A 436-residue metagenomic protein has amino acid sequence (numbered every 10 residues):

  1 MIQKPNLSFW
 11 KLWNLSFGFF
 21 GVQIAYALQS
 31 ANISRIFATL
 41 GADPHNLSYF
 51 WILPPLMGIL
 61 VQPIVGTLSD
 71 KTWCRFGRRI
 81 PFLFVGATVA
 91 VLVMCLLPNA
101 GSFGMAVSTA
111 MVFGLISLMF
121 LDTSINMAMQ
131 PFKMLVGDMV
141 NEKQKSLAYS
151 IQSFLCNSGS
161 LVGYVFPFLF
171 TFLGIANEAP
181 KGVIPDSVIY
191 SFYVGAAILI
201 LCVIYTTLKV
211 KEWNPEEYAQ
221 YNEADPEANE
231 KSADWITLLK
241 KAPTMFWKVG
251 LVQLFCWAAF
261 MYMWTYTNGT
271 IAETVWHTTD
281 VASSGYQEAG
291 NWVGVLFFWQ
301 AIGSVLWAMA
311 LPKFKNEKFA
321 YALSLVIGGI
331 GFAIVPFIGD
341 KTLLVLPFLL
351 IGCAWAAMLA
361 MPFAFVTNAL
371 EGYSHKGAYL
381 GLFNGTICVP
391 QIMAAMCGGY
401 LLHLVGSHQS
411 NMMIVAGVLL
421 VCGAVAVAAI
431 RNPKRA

Functional and structural regions predicted by a protein language model:
M1-F9, G101, M105-S117, M127-A128 (+3 more regions): Intracellular loop-helix junctions on the cytosolic face of multi-pass helical membrane proteins
I2-M57, K248, V252, C256-D280: Helix-loop boundary and gating motifs at the non-cytosolic
D43-L53, D186, H277-A301, N411: Loop-to-transmembrane helix entry
P44-H45, E142-F154, Y373-F383: Loop-to-transmembrane helix entry/capping segments in MFS-fold secondary transporters and related SLC/MFSD carriers
L83-S108, I327-G339: C-terminal ends and interior cores of transmembrane alpha-helices in multi-pass membrane transporters/permeases
M127-V140, A357-G372: Intracellular juxtamembrane helix-capping segments at the cytosolic ends of symmetry-related transmembrane helices
K318-P362: C-terminal transmembrane helical hairpin of 12-TM major facilitator-type secondary transporters
Y373-V405: A late C-terminal transmembrane helix in Major Facilitator Superfamily
